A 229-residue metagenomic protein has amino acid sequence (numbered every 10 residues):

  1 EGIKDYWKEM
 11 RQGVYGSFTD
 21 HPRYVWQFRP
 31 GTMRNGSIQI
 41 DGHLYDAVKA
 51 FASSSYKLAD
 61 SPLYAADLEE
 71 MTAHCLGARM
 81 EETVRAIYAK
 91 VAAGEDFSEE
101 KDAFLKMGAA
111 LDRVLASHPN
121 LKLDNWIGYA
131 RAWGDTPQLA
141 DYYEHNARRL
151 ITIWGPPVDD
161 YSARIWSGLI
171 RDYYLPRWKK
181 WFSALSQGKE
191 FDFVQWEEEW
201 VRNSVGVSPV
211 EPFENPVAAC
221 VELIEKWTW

Functional and structural regions predicted by a protein language model:
E1-W229: Substrate-binding groove of N-acetylhexosamine-processing glycoside hydrolases
